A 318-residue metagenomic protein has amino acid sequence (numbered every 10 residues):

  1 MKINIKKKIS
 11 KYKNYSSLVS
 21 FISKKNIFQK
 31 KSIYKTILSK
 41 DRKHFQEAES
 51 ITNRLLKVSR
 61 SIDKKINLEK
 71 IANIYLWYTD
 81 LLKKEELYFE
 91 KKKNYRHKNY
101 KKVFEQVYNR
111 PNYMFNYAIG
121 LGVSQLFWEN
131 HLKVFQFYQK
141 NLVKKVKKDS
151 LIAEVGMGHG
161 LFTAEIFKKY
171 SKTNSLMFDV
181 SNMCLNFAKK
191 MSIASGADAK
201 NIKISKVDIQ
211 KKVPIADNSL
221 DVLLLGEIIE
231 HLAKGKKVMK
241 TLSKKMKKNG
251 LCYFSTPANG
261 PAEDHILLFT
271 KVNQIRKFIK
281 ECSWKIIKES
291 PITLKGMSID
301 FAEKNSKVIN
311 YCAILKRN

Functional and structural regions predicted by a protein language model:
S23-V107: N-terminal auxiliary segments of SAM/dcSAM-dependent transferases
E129-K148: Conserved alpha-helix/loop element of class I SAM-dependent methyltransferases that forms part of the SAM/SAH-binding
S181-M183: Conserved SAM/SAH-binding beta-strand->alpha-helix loop
D198-K211: Conserved SAM-binding strand-loop segment of SAM-dependent methyltransferases
Q210-L223: A short acidic, Gly/Pro-enriched loop at the edge of an enzyme's catalytic core that lines a small-molecule cofactor
K236-K248: A short glycine-rich, Lys/Arg-flanked "PGG" loop and its adjoining helix->strand segment in the class I
G250-P257: Conserved beta-strand signature within the Rossmann-like core of class I S-adenosyl-L-methionine
